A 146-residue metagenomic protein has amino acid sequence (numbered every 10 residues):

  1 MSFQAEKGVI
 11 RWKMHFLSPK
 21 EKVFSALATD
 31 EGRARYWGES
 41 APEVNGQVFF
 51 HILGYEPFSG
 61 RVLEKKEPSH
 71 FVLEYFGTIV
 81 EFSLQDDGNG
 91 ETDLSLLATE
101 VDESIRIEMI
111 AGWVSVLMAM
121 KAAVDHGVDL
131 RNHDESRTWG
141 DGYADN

Functional and structural regions predicted by a protein language model:
M1-E39: Hydrophobic ligand-binding cavity/cleft-lining segments
S2, S40, L63, S83-D86: Short secondary-structure boundary/capping segments
R11-L17, F49-H51, R61, S83: Generic structural detector for well-ordered beta-strands
V23-F24, R33, V48, V62 (+3 more regions): Hydrophobic pocket/interface hotspot
A28-I79: Glycine-rich portal/gate segments that line the openings of hydrophobic small-molecule binding cavities
H70-A122: Beta-strand/loop substructures that line and gate deep hydrophobic ligand-binding cavities in soluble
A122-N146: Short, highly charged C-terminal tails/helix-capping segments
